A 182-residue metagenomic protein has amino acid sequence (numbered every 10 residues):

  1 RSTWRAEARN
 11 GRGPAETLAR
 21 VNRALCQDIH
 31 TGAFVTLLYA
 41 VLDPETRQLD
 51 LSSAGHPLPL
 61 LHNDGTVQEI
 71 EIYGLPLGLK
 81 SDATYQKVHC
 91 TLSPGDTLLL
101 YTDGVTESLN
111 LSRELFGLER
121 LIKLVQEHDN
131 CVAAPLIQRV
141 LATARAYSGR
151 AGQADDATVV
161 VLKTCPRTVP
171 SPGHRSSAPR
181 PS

Functional and structural regions predicted by a protein language model:
R1-S182: Conserved subregion of the PPM/PP2C metallophosphatase catalytic domain
